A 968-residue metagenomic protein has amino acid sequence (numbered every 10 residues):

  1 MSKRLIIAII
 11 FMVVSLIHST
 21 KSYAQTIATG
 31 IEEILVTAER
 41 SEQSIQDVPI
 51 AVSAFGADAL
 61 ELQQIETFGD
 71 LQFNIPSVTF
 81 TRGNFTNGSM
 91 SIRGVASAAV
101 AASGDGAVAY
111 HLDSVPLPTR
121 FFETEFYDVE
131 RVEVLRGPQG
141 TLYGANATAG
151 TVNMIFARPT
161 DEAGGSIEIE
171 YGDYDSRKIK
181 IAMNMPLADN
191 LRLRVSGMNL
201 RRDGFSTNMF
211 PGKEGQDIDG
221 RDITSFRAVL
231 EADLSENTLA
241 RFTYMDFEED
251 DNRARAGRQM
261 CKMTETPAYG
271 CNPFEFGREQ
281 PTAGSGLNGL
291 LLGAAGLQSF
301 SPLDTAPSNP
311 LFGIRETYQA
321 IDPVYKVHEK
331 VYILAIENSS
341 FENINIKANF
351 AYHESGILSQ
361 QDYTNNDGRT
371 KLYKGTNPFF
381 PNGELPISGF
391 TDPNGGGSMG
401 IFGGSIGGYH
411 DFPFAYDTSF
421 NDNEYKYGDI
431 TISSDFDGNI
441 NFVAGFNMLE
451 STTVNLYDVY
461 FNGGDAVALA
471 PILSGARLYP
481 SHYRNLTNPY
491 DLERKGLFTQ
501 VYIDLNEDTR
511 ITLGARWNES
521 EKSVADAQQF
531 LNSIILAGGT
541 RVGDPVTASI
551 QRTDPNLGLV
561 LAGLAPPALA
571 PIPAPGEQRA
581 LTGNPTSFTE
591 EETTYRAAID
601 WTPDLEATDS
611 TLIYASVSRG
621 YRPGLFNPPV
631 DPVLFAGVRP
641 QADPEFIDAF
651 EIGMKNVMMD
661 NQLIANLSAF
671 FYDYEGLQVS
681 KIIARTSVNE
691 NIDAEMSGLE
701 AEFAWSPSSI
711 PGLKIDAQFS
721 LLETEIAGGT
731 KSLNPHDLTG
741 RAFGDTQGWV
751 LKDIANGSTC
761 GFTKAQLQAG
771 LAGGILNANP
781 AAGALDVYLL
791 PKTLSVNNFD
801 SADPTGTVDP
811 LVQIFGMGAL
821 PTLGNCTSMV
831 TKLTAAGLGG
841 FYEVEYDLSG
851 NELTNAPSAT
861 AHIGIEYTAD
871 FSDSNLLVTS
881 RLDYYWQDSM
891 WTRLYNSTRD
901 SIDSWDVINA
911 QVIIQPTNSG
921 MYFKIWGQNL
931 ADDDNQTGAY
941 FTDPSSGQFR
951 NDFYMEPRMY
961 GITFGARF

Functional and structural regions predicted by a protein language model:
G30-E162, I652: Acidic, small-polar-rich N-terminal luminal/periplasmic segments of exported/outer-membrane proteins
D105-A107, T119, Y127-R131, R136 (+5 more regions): Outer-membrane beta-barrel translocator/receptor signature
D161-E162, E170, P186-R278, I314-R315 (+7 more regions): Periplasmic-side early beta-strands and strand-to-turn transitions of outer-membrane beta-barrels
I169-K178, A188, R201-L239, E248-R255 (+8 more regions): Outer-membrane beta-barrel proteins
E231-S235, I432-D435, N441-L449, N488-I664 (+1 more regions): Structural signature of Gram-negative outer-membrane beta-barrels, strongest in the C-terminal barrel of TonB-dependent
A335-F341, N345-A351, I357-Q361, D604-E606 (+4 more regions): Membrane-embedded beta-barrel scaffold of Gram-negative outer-membrane proteins
D508, Q662-D673, E690-L894, G965-R967: Gram-negative outer-membrane beta-barrel transporters
K714, S720, T724, Y885-R893 (+2 more regions): C-terminal beta-signal and adjacent terminal beta-strands/loops of Gram-negative outer-membrane beta-barrel proteins
